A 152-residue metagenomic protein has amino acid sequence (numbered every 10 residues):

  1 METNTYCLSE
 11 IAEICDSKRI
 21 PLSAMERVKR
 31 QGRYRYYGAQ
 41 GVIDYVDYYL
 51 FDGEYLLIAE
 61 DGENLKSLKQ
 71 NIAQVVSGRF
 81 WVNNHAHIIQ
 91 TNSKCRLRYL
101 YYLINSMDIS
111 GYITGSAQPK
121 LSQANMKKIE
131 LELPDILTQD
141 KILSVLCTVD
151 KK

Functional and structural regions predicted by a protein language model:
M1-I20, E26-G38, K128-D140, S144-K152: Non-catalytic DNA-recognition/assembly elements of restriction-modification systems
I11-I14, L103, Y112: Residues that form generic nucleotide/phosphate-binding pockets
D16-S17, V42, I109: Generic structural signal for secondary-structure transition and capping sites
P21-A24, I43-Y45: Short secondary-structure capping/turn segments at boundaries of alpha-helices and beta-strands
G38-N105, T114-A117, S122-M126: A short beta-sheet element
L97, S110-A117, E132-I142: Short, flexible active-site-proximal loops enriched in glycine and acidic residues
M107-G111, T148: A common structural junction motif
